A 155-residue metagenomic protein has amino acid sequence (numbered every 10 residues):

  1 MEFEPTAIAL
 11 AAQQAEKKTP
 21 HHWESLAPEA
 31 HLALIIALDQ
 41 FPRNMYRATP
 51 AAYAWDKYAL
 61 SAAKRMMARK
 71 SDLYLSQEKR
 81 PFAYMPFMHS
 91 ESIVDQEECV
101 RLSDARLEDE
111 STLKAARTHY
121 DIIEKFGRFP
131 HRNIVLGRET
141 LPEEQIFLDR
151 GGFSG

Functional and structural regions predicted by a protein language model:
M1-G155: Intrinsically disordered, low-complexity activation-like regions
